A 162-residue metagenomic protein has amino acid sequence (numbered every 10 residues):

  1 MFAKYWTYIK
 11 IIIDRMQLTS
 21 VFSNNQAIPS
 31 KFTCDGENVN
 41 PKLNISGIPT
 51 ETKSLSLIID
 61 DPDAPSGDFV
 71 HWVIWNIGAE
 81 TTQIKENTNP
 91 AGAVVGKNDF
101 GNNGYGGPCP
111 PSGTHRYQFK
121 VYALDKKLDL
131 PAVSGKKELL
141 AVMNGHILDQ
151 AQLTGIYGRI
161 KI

Functional and structural regions predicted by a protein language model:
F2-I162: N-terminus-centered regions that define maturation/targeting leaders and the start of the first functional domain
